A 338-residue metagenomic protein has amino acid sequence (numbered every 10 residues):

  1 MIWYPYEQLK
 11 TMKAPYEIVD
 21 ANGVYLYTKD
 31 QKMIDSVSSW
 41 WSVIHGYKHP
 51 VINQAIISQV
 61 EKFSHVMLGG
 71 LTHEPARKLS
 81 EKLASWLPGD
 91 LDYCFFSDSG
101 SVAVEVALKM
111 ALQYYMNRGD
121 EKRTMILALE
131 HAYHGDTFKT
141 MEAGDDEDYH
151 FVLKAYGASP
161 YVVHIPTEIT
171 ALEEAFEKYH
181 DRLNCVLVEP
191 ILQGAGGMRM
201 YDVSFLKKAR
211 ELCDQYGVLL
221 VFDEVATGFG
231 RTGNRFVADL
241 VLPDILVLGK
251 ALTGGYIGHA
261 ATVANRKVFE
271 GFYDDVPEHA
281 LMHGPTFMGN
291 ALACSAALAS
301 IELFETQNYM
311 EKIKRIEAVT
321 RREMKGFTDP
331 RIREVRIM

Functional and structural regions predicted by a protein language model:
M1-M338: Conserved N-terminal phosphate-binding loop of PLP-dependent enzymes in the Aspartate aminotransferase
